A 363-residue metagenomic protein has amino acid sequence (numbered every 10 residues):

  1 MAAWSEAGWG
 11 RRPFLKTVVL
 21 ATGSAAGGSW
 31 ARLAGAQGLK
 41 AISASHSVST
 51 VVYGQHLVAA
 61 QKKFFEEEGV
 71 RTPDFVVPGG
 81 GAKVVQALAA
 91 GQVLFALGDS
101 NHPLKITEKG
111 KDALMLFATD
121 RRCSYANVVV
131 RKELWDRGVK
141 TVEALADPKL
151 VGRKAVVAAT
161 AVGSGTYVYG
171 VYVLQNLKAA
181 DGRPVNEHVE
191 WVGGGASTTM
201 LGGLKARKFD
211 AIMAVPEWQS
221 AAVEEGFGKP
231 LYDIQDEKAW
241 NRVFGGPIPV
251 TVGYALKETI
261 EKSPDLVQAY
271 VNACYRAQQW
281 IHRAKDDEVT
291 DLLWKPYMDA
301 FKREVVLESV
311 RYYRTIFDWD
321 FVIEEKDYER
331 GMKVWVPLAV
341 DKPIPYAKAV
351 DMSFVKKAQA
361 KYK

Functional and structural regions predicted by a protein language model:
M1-P13, L20-S24: N-terminal secretory signal peptides
G8, W30-S43: C-terminal segment of N-terminal export signals and the immediately downstream linker at the start of the mature
Q37-V192, D210-P216: Short, glycine-/small- and polar/acidic-enriched structural segments that line small-molecule recognition paths
G54, R121-V128, K132-L134, G228-K229 (+3 more regions): Small-molecule pocket liners
E67, L134-K140, D236-G246, R314-E324: Short, solvent-exposed loop/beta-turn-alpha elements that line the ligand-binding surface or hinge of extracytoplasmic
T199-W294: Pocket-lining segment of extracytoplasmic ligand-binding domains
I260-D341: Secondary-structure end/capping motifs
E329-K363: Conserved C-terminal helix/tail region of periplasmic/extracytoplasmic solute-binding proteins
